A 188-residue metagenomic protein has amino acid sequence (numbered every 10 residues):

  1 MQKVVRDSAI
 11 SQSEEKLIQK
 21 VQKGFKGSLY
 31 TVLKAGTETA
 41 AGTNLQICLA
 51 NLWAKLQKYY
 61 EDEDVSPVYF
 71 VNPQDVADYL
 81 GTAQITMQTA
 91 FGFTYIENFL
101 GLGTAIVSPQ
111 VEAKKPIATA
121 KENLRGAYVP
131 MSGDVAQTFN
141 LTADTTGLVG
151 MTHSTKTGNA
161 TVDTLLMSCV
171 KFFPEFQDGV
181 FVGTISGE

Functional and structural regions predicted by a protein language model:
M1, K20-G27, T82-A90, I117-T119: Short low-complexity stretches enriched in small and charged residues
M1, V5, D62, N72 (+3 more regions): Alpha-helix initiation/capping motif
M1-A41, N159-S168: Long, contiguous amphipathic alpha-helices that act as assembly "spine/axial" helices in icosahedral shell and virion
G24-N44, V111-G126: Unusually extended, aromatic-enriched hydrophobic runs near protein termini
A35-A105: Extended, solvent-exposed, turn-rich assembly/linker loops in the middle of proteins
A90-E188: Sequence/fold signature of self-assembling virion shell proteins
